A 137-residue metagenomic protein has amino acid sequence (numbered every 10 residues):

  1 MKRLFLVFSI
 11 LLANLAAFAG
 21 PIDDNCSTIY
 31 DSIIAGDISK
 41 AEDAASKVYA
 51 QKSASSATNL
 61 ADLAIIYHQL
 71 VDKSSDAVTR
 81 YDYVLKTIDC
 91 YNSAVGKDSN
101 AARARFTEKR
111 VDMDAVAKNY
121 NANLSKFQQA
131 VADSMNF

Functional and structural regions predicted by a protein language model:
L4-A13: Sec-dependent N-terminal signal peptides
F18-D24, V116, Y120-V131, M135: TPR-adjacent "capping" and linker segments in tetratricopeptide-repeat scaffold/adaptor proteins
F18-I65, Q69, L85, A132: N-terminal leader/linker segments that initiate helical-solenoid repeat arrays
A45, Q51-K52, S74, Y91 (+1 more regions): Alpha-helical junction/boundary sensor with strong preference for TPR arrays
S55-S56, A101, F137: Residue-level recognition of tetratricopeptide repeat
D62, T107-K109: Canonical tetratricopeptide repeat
A64, H68-V78, K118: Short coil/turn linking the two alpha-helices of tandem helical-hairpin repeats
T79-A102: TPR/TPR-like (Sel1-like) alpha-helical repeat modules
